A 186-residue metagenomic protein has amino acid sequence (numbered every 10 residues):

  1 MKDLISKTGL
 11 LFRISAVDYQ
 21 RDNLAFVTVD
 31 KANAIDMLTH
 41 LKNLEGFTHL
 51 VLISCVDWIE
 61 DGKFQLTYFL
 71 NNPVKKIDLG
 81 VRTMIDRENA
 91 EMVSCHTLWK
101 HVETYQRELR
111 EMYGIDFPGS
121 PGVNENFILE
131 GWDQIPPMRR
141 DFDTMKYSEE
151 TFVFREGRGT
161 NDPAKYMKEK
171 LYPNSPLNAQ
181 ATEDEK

Functional and structural regions predicted by a protein language model:
M1-K186: Terminal low-complexity/charged segments
